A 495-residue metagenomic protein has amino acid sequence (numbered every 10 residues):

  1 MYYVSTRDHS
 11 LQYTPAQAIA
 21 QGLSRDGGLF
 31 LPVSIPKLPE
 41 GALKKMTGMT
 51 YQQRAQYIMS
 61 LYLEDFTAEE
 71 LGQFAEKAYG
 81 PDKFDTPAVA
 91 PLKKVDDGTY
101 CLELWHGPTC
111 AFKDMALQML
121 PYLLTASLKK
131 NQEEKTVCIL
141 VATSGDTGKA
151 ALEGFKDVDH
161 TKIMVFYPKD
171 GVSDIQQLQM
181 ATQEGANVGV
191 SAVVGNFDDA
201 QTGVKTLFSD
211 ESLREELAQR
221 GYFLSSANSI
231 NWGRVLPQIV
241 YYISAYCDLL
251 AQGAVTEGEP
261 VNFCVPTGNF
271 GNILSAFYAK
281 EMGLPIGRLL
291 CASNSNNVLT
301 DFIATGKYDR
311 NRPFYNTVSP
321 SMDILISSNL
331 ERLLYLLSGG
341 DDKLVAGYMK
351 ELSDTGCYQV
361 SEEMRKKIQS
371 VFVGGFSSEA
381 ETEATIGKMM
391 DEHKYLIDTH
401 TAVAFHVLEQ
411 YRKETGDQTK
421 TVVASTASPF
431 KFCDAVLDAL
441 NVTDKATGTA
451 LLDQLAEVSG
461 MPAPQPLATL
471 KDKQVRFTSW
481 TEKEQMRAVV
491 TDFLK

Functional and structural regions predicted by a protein language model:
M1-K495: PLP-dependent amino-acid enzyme catalytic core
